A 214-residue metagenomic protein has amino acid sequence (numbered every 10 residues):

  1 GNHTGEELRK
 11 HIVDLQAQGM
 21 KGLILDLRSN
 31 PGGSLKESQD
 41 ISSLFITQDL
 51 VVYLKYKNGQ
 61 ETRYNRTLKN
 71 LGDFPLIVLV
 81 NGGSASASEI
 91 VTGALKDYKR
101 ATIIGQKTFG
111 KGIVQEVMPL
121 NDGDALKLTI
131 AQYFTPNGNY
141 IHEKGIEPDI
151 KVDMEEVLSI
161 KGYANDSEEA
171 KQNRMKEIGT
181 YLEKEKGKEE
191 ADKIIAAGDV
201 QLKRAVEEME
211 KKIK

Functional and structural regions predicted by a protein language model:
G1-M118: Cleft-lining beta-strand/loop regions that shape enzyme active-site pockets
L27, V80, I130-Q132, M154: Flexible glycine-/small-residue-rich
V52, I104, T129, K151-D153: Residues in well-ordered beta-strands of folded domains
N121, P136-N137: Short, ordered coil/turn segments that flank beta-strands lining enzyme active or ligand-binding pockets
D122, K127-A131: Short acidic, Pro/Gly- and aromatic-enriched capping/linker segments at domain boundaries
N137-K214: Conserved functional hotspot residues or short segments at active or partner-binding sites across diverse domains
